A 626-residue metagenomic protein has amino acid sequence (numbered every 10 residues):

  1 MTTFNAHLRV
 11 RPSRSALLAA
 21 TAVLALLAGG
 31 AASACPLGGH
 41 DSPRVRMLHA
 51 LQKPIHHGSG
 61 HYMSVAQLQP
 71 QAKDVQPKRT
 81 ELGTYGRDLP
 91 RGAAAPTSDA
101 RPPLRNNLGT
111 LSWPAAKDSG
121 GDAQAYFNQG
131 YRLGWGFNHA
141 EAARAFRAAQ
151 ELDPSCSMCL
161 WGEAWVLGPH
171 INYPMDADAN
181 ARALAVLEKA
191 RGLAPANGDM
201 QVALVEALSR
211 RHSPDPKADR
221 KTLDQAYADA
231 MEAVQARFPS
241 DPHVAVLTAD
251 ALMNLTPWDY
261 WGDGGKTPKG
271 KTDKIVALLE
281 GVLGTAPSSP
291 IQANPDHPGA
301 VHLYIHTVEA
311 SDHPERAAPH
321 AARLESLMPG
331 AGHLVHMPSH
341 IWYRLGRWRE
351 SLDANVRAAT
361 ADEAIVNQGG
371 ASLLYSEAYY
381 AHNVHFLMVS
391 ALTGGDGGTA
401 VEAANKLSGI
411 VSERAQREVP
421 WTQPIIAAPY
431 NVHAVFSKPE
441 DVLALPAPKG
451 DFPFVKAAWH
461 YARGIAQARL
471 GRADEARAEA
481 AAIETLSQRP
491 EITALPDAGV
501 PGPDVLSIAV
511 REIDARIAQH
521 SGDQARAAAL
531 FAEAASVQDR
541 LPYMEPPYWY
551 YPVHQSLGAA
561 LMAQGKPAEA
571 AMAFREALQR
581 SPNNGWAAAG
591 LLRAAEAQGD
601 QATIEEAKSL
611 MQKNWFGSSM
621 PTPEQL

Functional and structural regions predicted by a protein language model:
M1-P12: N-terminal secretory signal peptides that target proteins for export/translocation
L18-A28: Bacterial N-terminal signal peptides
C35-P298, P314, S326-M328, L345-L352 (+8 more regions): N-terminal alpha-helical interaction modules that lie
Q124, M158, Q201, E206 (+10 more regions): Residue register of alpha-helical TPR repeats
L160-E163, W342, A354, A518 (+3 more regions): TPR/Sel1-like alpha-solenoid repeat signature
P268, D296-D312, Q423-A427, N431-A434 (+2 more regions): Alpha-helical adaptor scaffolds
M572-L626: C-terminal non-catalytic interaction modules
